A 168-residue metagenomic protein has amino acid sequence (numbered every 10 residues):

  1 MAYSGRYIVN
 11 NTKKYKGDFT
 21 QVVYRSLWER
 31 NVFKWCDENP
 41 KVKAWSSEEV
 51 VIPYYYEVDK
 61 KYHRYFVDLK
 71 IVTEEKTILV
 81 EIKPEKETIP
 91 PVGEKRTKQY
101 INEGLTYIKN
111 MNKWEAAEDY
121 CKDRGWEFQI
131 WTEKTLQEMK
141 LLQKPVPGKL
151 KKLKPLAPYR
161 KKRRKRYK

Functional and structural regions predicted by a protein language model:
M1-K168: Electrostatic, structured charged patches in enzyme active sites and in nucleic-acid/phosphate-binding
